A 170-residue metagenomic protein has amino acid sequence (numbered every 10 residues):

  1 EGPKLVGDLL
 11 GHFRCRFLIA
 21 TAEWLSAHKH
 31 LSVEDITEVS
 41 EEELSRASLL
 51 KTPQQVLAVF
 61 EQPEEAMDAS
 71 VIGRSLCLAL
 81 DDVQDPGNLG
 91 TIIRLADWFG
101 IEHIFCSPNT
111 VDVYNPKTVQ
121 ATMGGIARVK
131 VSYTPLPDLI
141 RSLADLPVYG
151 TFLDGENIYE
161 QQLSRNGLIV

Functional and structural regions predicted by a protein language model:
E1-K51, A144-D145: N-terminal positively charged helical leader segments and presequences
R16-A22, V131-S132, P147-L153, L168-V170: Short, hydrophobic beta-strand segments that form beta-sheet elements in well-ordered domains
T21, V39-S40, V59, S107 (+2 more regions): Generic beta-sheet signal
S26-V33, D68-V71, E160-Q162: Short loop/helix-cap segments at secondary-structure boundaries that form the rim of catalytic
E43-Q84: Hydrophobic alpha-helical segments and helix pairs
V56, A121-G125, N166-L168: Short, hinge-like loop/turn segments at secondary-structure boundaries
A69-I158: RNA substrate-binding interface of SAM-dependent RNA methyltransferases
E160-V170: A contiguous loop/helix-start segment that scaffolds small-molecule binding in enzyme catalytic cores
